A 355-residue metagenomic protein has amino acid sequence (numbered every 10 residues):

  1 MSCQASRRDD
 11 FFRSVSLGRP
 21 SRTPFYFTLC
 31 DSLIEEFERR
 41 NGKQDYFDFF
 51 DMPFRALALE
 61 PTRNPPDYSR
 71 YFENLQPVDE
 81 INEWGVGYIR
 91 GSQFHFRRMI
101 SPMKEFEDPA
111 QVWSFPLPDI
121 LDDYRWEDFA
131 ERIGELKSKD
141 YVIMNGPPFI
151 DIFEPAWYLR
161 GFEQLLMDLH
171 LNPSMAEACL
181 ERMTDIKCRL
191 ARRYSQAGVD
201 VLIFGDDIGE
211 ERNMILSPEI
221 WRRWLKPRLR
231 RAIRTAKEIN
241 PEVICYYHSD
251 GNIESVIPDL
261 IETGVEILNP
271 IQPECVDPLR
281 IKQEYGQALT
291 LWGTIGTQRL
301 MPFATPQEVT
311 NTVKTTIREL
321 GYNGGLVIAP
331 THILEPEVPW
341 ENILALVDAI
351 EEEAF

Functional and structural regions predicted by a protein language model:
M1-R40, I81, R90, P109 (+1 more regions): Active-site loop segments of alpha/beta catalytic cores
G18, R22, D51, L59 (+5 more regions): Selective for proline/serine-rich intrinsically disordered segments in cytosolic/nuclear regulatory regions
E36-E73: Segments that shape or occlude catalytic/ligand-binding pockets
D67-P118, S138-D140: A contiguous, low-structure linker/loop signature
